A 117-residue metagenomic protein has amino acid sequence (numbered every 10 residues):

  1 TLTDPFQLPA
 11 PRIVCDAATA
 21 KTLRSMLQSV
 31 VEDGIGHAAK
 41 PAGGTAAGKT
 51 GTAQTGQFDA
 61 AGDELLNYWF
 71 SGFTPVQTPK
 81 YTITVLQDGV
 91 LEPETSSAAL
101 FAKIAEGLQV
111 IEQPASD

Functional and structural regions predicted by a protein language model:
T1-P9, L27-P114: Active-site beta-strand/loop architecture of penicillin-binding DD-peptidases
I13-A18: A structural-propensity feature for long, helix-poor, extended segments
